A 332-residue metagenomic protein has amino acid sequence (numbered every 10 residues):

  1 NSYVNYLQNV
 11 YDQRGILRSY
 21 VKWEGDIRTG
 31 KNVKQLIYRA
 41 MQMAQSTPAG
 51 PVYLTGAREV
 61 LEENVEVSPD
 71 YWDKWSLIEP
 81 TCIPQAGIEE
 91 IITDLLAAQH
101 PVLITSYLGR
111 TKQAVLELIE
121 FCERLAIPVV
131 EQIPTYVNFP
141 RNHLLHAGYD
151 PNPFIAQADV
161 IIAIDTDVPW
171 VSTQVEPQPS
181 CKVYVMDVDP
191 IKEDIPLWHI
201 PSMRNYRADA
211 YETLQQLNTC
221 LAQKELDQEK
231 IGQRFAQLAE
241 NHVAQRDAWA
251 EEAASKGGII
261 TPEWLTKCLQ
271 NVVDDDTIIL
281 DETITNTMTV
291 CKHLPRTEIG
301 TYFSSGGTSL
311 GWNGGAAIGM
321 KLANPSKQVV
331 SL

Functional and structural regions predicted by a protein language model:
N1-K224, V272-D275, V330: N-terminal alpha/beta PP-like core and its mobile active-site loop of ThDP/TPP-dependent enzymes
I16, G87-E90, E117, Q216 (+4 more regions): Exposed alpha-helical structural elements
I27, I104, L280-E282, S305 (+1 more regions): Structural motif
Q35, P51, R58, G232 (+2 more regions): Residue-level signal for alpha-helical context at structural boundaries
Y53-T55, S106, E229-Q233, E282-T283: Short coil/turn segments at secondary-structure boundaries
S68-G87, Q228-I259: Long, charged amphipathic helices and adjacent flexible linkers at domain junctions
A239-S326: Active-site diphosphate/adenylate-binding microenvironment
